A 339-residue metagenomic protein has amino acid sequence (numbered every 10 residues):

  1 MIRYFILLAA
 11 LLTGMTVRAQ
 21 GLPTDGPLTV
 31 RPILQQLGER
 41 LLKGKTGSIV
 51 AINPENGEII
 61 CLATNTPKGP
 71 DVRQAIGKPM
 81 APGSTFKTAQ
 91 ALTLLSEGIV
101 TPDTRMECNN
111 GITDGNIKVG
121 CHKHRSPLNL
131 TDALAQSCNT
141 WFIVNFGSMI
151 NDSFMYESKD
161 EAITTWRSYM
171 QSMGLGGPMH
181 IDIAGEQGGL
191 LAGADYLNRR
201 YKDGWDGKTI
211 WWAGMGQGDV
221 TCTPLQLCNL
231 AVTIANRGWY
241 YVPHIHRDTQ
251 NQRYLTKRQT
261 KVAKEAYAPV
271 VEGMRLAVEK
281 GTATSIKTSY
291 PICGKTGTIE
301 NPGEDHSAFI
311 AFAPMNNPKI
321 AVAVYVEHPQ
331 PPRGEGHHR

Functional and structural regions predicted by a protein language model:
Y4-T13: Sec-dependent N-terminal signal peptides
V17-G21: Boundary at the C-terminal end of the N-terminal hydrophobic targeting segment
D25, G47-S48, N53-M80, T93-Q330: Beta-lactam-recognizing serine transpeptidase/beta-lactamase-like catalytic domain environment
D25-N53: Beta-lactamase-like hydrolase cores
L34, G38, Q90, T165-W166: Generic structural signal for hydrophobic residues
G83-L92: Active/ligand-binding-proximal structured segments within catalytic/core domains that scaffold catalytic residues
H328-R339: A short acidic/glycine-rich loop-to-helix N-cap element
